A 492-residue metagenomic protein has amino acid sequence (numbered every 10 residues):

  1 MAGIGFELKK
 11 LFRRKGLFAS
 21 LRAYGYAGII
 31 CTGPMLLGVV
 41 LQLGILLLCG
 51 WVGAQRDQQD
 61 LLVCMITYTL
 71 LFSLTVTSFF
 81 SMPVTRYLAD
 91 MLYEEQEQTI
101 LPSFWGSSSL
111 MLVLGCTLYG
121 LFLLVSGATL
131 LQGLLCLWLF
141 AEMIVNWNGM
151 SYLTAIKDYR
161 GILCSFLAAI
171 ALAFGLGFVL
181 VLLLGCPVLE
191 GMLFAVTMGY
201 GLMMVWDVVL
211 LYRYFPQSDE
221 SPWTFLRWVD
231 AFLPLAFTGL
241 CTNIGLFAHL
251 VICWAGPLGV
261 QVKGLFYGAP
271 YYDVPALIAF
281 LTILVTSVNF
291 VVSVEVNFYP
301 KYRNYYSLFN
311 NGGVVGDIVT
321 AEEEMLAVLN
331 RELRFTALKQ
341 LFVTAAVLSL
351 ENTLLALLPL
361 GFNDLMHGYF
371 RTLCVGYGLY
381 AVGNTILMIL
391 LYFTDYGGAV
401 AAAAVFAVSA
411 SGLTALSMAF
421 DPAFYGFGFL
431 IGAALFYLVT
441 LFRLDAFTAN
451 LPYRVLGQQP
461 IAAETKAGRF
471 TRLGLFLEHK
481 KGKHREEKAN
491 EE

Functional and structural regions predicted by a protein language model:
M1-L41, D60, C64, L226-L235 (+1 more regions): N-terminal membrane topogenesis motif
S20-L36, L163, S221-A248, L333-F342 (+1 more regions): Hydrophobic faces of transmembrane alpha-helices in multi-pass small-molecule transporters and flippases across diverse
V63-A89, N243, F247, A276-K301: Small-residue-rich midsections of specific transmembrane alpha-helices
T67-F72, S108-V113, L121, V125-L153 (+2 more regions): Alpha-helical transmembrane segments of multi-pass membrane proteins
L92-F104, D273-L357: Specific pore-lining/lateral-gate transmembrane helices of multi-pass inner-membrane transport and insertion machines
L153-V179, L390-G412: Alpha-helical transmembrane segments of multi-pass membrane transporters/permeases
S165-Y212, A423-D445: Hydrophobic alpha-helical transmembrane segments
A195-G199, M203-E295: Transmembrane helical elements of multi-pass membrane transporters/channels
